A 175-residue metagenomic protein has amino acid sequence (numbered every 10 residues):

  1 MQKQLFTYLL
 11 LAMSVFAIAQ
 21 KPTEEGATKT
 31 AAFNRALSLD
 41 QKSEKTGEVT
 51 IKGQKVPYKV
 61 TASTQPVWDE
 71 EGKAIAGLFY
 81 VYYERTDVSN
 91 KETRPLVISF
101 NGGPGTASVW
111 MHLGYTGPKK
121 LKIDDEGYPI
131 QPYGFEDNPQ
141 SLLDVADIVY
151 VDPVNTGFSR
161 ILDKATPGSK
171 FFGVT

Functional and structural regions predicted by a protein language model:
M1-L5: Positively charged n-region of N-terminal signal peptides that target proteins for export
L11-A19: Hydrophobic h-region of N-terminal signal peptides that target proteins for export in Gram-negative bacteria
K21-T30, G72-V174: N-terminal cap/lid subdomain of alpha/beta-hydrolase-fold enzymes
F33-R35: Short, Gly/Pro- and small/polar-rich lid/capping loops
L37-S89: N-terminal cap/lid segment of alpha/beta-hydrolase-fold proteins
